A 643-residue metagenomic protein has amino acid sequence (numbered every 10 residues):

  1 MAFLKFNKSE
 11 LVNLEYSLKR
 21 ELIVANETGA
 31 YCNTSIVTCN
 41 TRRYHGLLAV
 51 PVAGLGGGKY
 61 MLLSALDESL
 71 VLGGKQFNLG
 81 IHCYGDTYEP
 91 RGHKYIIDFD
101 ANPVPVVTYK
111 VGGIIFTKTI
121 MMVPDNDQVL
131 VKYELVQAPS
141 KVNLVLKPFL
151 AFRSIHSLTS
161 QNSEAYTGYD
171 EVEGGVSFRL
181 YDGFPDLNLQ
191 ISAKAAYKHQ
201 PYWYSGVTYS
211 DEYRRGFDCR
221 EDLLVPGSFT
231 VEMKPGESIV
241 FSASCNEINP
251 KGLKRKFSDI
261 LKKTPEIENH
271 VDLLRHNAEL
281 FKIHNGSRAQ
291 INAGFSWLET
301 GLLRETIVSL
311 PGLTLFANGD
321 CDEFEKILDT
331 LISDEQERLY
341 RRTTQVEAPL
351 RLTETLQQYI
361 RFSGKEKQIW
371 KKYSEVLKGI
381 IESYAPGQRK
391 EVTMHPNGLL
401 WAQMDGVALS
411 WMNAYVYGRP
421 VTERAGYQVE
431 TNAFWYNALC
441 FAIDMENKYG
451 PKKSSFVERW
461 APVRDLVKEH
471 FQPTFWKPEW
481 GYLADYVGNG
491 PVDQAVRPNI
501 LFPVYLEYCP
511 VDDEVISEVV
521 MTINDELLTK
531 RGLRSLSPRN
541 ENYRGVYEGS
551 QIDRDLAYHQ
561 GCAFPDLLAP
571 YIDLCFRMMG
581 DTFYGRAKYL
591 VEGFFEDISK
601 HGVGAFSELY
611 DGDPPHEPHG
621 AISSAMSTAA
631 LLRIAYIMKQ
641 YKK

Functional and structural regions predicted by a protein language model:
M1-E266, G319-C321, S333, E337-Y340 (+3 more regions): Terminal accessory carbohydrate-recognition/targeting modules of carbohydrate-active enzymes
A2-G80, C219-R220, A414-A425, V429 (+4 more regions): Aromatic (Trp/Tyr) and acidic
Y133, S309, P503: Residue-level signal for inorganic ion chemistry
Q137-A138, T159-N162, E171, L180 (+11 more regions): Aromatic-rich carbohydrate-recognition surfaces in CAZymes
A195-Y197, G206-D211, G216, I239 (+6 more regions): Extended glycan-interaction surfaces of carbohydrate-active proteins
K251, Y359-K372, F441-R459, E514 (+1 more regions): Inter-helical turn/loop segments and adjacent helix faces that build the functional surface of alpha-helical bundle
F324, V457, R464, I516 (+1 more regions): Solenoid-repeat scaffolds in large eukaryotic assemblies
S383, Y427-Y449, V457-D465: Aromatic- and glycine-enriched pocket-lining scaffold segments that form the walls of small-molecule binding clefts
